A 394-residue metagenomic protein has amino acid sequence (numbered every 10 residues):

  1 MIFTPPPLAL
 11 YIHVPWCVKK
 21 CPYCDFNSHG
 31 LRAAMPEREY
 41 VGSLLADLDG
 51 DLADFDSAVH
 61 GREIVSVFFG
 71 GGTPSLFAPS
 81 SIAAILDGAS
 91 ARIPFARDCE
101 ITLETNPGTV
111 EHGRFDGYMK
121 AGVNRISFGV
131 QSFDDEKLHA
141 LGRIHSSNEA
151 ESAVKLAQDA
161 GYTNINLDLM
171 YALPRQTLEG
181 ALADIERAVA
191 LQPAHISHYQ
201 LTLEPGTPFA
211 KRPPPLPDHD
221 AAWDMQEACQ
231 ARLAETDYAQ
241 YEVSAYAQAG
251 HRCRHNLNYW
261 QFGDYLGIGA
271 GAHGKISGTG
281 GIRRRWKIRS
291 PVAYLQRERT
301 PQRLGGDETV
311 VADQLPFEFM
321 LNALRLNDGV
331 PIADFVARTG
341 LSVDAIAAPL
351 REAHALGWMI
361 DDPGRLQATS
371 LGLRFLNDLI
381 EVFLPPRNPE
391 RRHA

Functional and structural regions predicted by a protein language model:
I2-A9, S28-S57, R62-L341, R391-A394: C-terminal scaffold of the Radical SAM
L10-V14: Short active-site neighborhood of thiol/selenol oxidoreductases, capturing the structured segment around
P15-S28: Local cysteine-cluster metal-coordination motifs and their immediate loop/turn environment, predominantly Fe-S cluster
D168, Q314-L321, A347, L373-N377 (+1 more regions): Non-catalytic, well-ordered alpha-helical scaffold segments
G340-E352: Short amphipathic alpha-helical interaction segments
A355-G364: A short, conserved structural fragment
R365-T369: Minor-groove-contacting beta-hairpin "wing" of winged helix-turn-helix DNA-binding domains
L371-A394: Short, amphipathic alpha-helical interaction segments positioned at domain boundaries
